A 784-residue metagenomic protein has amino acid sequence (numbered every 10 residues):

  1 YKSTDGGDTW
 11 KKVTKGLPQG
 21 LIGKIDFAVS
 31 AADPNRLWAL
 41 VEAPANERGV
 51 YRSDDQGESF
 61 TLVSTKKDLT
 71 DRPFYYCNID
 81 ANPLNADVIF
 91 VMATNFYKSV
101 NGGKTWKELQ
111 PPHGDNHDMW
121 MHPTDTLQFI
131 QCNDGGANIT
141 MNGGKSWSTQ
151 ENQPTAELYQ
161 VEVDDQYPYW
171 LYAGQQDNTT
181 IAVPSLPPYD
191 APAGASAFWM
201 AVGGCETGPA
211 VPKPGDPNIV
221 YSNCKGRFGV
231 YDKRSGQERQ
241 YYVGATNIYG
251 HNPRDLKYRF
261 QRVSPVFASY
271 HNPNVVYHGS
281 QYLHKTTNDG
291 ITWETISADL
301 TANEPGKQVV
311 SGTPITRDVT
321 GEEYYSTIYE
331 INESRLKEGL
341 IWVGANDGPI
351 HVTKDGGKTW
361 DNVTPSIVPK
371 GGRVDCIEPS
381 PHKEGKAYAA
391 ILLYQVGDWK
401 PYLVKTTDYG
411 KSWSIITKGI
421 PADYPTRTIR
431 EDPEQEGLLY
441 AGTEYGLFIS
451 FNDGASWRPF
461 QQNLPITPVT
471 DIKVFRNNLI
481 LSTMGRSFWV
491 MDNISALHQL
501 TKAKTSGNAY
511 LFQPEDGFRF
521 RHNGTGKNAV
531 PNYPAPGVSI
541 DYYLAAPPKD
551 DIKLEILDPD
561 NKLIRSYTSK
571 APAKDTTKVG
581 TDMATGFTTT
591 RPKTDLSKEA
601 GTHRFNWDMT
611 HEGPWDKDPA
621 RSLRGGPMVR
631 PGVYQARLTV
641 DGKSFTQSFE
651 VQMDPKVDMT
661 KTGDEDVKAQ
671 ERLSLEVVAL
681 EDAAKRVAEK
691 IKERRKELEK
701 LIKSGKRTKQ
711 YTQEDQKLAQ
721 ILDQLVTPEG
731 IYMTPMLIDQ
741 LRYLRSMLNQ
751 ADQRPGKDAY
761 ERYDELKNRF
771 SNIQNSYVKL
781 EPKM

Functional and structural regions predicted by a protein language model:
Y1-A529, A535-D541, G580-D582: Beta-propeller blade termini and top-face loops
A496-H522, T646-A683: Low-complexity, Pro/Ser/Thr- and charge-rich linker/hinge segments at domain boundaries
F520-K553, L557-D558, T602-N606, S674 (+1 more regions): Contiguous beta-strand segments within globular domains
L563-G625: Glycine-centered tight-turn motifs at strand-turn-strand junctions
G613-K617, T639-Q647: Short acidic/polar inter-strand loop motif in beta-rich domains
G626-R630: Surface-exposed, short loops/turns at beta-strand junctions within beta-sandwich domains
F649, A683-M784: Mature extracytoplasmic or organellar-lumen-exposed domains after removal of signal/transit peptides
